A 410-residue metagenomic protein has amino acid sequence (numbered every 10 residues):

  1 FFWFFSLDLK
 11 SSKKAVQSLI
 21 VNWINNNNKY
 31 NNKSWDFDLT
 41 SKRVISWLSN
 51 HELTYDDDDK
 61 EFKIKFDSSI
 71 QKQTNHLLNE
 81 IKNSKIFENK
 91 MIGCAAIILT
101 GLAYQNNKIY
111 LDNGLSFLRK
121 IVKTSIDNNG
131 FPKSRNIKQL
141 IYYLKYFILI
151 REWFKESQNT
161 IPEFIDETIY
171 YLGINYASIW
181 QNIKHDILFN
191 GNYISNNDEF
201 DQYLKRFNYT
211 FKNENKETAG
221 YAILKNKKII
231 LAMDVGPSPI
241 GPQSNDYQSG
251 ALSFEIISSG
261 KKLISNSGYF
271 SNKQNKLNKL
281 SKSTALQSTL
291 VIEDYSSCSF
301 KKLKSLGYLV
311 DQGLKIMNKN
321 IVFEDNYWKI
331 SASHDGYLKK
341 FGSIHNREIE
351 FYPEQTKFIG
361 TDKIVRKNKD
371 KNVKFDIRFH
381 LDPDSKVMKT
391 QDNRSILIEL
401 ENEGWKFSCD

Functional and structural regions predicted by a protein language model:
F1-I169: Aromatic-lined, polymer-binding surfaces characteristic of secreted/periplasmic polysaccharide-degrading enzymes
W3, W23, W47, L144 (+4 more regions): Tryptophan-centered motif/residue detector
E52-D67, Q71, F147-S157, K273-K282 (+3 more regions): A broadly tuned preference for mixed-charge, low-complexity surface segments
D127, N182, N226, Y352 (+2 more regions): Acidic surface patches and DE-rich sequence motifs
D127-S265, Y269: Carbohydrate-active enzyme catalytic cores, enriched for enzymes that act on polyanionic acidic polysaccharides
D201-T390: Catalytic and substrate-binding regions of extracellular carbohydrate-active enzymes, especially polysaccharide lyases
T390-D410: Trp/Gly-enriched beta-strand surface patches
